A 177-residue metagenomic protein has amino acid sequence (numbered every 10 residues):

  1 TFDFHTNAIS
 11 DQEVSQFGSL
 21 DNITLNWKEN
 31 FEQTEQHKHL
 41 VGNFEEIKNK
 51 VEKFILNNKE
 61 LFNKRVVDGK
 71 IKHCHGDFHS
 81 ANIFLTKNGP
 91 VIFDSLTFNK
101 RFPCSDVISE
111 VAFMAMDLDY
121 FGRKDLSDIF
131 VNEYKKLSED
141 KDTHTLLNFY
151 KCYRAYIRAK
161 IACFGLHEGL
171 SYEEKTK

Functional and structural regions predicted by a protein language model:
T1-S80, F84-K177: ATP-dependent phospho-/nucleotidyl transfer catalytic cores
